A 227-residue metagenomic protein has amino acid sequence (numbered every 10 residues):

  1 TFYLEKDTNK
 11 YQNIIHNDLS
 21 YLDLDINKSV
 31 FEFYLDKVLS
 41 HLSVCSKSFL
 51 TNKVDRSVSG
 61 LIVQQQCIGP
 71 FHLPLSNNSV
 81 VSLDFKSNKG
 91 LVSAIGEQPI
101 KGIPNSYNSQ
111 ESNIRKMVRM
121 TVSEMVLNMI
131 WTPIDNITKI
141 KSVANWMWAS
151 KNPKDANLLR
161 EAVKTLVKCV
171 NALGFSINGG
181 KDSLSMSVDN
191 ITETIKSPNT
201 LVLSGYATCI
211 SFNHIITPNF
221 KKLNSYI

Functional and structural regions predicted by a protein language model:
T1-I227: Glycine/proline-enriched, intrinsically flexible loops and inter-domain linkers
